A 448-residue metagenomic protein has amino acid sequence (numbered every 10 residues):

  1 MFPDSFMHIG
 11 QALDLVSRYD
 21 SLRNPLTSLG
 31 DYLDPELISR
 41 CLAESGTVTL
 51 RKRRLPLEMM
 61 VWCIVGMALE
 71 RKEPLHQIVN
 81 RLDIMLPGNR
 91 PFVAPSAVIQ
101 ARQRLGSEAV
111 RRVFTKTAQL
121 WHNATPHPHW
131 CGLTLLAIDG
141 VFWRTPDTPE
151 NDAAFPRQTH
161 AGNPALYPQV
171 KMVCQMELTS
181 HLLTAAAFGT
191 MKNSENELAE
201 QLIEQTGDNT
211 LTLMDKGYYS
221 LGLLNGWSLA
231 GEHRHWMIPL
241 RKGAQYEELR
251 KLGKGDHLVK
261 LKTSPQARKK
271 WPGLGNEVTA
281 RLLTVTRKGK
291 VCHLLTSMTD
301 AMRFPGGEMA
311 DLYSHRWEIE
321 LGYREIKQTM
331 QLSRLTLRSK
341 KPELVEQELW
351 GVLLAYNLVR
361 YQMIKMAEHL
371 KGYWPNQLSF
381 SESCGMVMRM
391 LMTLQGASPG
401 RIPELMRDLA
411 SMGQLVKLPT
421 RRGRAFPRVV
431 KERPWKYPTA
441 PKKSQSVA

Functional and structural regions predicted by a protein language model:
M1-L75, R90, R102-L105, R112-T115 (+3 more regions): Single, function-defining residue in the core of a domain
I78: Short alpha-helical "recognition helix" segments of helix-turn-helix
D83-I99: Short, basic interhelical loop/turn and adjoining N-cap of the next helix at nucleic-acid- or acidic-partner-contacting
M85, L105-E108, L120, L332: A short structural micro-motif
E108-A124: Short Lys/Arg-enriched helix C-cap and helix-to-coil transition segments that create basic nucleic-acid-contact patches
